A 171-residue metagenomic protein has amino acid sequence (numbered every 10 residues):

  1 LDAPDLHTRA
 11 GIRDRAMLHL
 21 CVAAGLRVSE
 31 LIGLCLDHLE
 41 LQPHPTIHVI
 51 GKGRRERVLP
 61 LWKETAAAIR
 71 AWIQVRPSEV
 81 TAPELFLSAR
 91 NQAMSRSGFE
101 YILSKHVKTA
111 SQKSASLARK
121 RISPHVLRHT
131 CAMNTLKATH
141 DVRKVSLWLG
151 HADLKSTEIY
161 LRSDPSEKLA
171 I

Functional and structural regions predicted by a protein language model:
L1-I171: Conserved catalytic core of the tyrosine transesterase superfamily
